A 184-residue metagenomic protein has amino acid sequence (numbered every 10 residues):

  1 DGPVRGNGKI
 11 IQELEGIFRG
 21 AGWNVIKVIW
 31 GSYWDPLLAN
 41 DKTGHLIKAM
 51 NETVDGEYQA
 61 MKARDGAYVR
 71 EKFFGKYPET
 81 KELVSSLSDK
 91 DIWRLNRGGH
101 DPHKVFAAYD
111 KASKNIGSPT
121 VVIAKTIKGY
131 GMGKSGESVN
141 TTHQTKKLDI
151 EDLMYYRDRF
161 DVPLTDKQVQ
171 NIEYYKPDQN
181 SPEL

Functional and structural regions predicted by a protein language model:
G2-L184: Conserved acidic/glycine
